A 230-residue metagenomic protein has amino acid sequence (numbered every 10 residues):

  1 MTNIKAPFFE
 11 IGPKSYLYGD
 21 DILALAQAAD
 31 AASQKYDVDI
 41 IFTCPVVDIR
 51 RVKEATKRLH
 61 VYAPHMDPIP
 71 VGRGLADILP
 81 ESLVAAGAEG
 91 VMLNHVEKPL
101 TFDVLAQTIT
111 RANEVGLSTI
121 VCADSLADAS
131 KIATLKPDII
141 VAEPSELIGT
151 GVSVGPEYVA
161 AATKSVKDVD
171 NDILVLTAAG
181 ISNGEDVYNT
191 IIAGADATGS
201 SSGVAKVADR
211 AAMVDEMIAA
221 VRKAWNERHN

Functional and structural regions predicted by a protein language model:
M1-I78, T119, A127-K136: Conserved N-terminal beta1-alpha1 strand-loop-helix module at the mouth
K14, P45, L83, E143 (+3 more regions): Conserved, mostly hydrophobic/aromatic
T56-A112: Glycine/small-residue-rich loop that forms an oxyanion/phosphate-binding "nest" at active or ligand-binding sites
P64-L75, T101-D103, V121-L126, L174-E185: Glycine-rich beta-to-alpha transition loops that act as phosphate-gripper elements at the mouths of alpha/beta enzyme
I69-P70, A76, P137-K164, S182 (+1 more regions): Glycine/Thr-rich beta-alpha phosphate-binding loop at enzyme active sites
I78, A123-K136, G180-T198: Catalytic cores of alpha/beta
E89-L100, I139-V152, A193-V214: Glycine-rich phosphate-binding active-site loops on the catalytic face of alpha/beta enzymes
T108-E114, V154-E157, G203-N230: C-terminal helical cap(s) of enzyme catalytic domains, especially alpha/beta-barrels
